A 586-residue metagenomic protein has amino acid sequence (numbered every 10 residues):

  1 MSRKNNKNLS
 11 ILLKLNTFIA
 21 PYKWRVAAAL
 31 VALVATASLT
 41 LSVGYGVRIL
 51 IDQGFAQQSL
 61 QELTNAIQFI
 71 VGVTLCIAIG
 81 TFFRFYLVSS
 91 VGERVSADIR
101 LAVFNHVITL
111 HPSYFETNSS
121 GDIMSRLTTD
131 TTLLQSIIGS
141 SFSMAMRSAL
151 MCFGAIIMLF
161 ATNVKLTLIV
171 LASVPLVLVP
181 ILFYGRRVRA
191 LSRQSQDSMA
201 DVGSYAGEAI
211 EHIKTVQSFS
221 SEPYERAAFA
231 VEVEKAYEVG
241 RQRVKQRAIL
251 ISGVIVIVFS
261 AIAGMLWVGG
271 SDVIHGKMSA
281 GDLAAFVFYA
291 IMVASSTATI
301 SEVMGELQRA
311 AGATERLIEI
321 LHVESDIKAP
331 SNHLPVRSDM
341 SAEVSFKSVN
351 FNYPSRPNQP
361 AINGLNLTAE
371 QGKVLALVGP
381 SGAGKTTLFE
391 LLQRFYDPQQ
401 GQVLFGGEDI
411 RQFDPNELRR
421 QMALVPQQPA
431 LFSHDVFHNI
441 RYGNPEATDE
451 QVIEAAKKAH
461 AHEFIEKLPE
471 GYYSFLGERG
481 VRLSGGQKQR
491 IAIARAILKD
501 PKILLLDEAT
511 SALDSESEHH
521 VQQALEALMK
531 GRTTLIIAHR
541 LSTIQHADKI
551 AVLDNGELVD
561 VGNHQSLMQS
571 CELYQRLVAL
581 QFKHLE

Functional and structural regions predicted by a protein language model:
M1-L39, F55-I67, R84-V88, G92 (+12 more regions): Membrane-integrated ABC transporters
S2-N5, Q57, E93, L101-S125 (+7 more regions): Short intracellular "coupling" helices and adjacent cytoplasmic loop segments at the cytosolic face of multi-pass
L13-N16, W24-Y45, A66, I70 (+6 more regions): Alpha-helical segments in transporter systems
P21, P112-S113, T129-I138, F142 (+8 more regions): An intracellular "coupling" helix at the cytosolic face of ABC transporter transmembrane type-1 domains
P21, R25-T36, C76, S143-Q194 (+2 more regions): Transmembrane helices of ABC transporter permease
A56-N65, M158-A172, Q242, Q246-E315 (+1 more regions): Helix-loop-helix
R337-E586: ABC-type nucleotide-binding domain
